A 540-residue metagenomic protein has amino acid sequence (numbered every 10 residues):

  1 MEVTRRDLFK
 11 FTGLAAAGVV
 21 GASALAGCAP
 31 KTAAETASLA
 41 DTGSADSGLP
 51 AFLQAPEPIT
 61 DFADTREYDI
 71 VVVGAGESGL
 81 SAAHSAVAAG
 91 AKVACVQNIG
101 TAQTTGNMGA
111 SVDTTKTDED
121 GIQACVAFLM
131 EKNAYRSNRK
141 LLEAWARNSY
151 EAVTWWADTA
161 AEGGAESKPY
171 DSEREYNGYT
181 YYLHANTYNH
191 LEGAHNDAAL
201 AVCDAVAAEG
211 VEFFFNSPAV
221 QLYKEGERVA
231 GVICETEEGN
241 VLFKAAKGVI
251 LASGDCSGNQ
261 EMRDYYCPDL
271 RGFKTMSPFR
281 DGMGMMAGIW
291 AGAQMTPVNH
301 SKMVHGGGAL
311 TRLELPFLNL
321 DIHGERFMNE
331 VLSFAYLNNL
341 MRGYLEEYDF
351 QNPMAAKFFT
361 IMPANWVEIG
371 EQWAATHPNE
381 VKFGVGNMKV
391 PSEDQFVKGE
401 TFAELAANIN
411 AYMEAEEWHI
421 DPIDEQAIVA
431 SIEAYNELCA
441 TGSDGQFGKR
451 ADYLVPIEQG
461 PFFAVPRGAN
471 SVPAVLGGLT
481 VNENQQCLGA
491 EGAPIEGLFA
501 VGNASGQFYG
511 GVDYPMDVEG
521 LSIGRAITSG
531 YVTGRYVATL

Functional and structural regions predicted by a protein language model:
M1-V19, S23: N-terminal secretory signal peptides and thylakoid transit peptides that target proteins across membranes
A37, R147-N240, Q260-E261, L438-Q459 (+1 more regions): Conserved redox-cofactor binding core of oxidoreductases
F62-G76: Beta1/beta-strand and adjacent pyrophosphate-binding region of the FAD-binding site in flavoprotein oxidoreductases
R66-Y68, G239-G248: Core beta-strand elements of the Rossmann-like FAD/NAD(P) dinucleotide-binding domain in flavoenzyme oxidoreductases
A88-T105: Glycine-rich FAD pyrophosphate-binding loop
Q221, W418, I423-V512, M516: A glycine-rich dinucleotide-binding beta-alpha-beta segment and adjacent secondary-structure elements that constitute
K244-G306, E519, I523-V532: Glycine-rich loop(s) and the adjacent beta-strand/alpha-helix scaffold that form part
M285-A287, Q294-E416: An anion/pyrophosphate-binding glycine-rich loop and adjacent beta-alpha core in soluble alpha-beta enzymes
